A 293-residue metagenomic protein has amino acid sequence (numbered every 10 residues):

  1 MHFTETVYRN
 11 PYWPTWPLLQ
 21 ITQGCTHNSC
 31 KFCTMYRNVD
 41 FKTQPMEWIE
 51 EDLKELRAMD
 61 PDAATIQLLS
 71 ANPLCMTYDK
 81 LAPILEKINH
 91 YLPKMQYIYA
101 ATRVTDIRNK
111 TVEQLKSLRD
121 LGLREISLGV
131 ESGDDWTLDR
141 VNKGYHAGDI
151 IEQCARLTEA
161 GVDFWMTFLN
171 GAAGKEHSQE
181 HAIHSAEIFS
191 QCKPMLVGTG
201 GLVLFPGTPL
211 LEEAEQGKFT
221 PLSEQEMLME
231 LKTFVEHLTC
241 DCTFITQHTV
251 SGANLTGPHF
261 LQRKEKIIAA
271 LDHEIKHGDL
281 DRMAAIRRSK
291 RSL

Functional and structural regions predicted by a protein language model:
H2-W13, S190-L293: Auxiliary Fe-S-binding modules of radical SAM enzymes
F3-W48: Canonical Radical SAM [4Fe-4S] cluster-binding loop centered on the CxxxCxxC motif and its immediate flanking residues
P17-L19, A64-I66, Q96-A100, I126-L128 (+3 more regions): Hydrophobic faces of well-ordered beta-strands that scaffold small-molecule active sites in alpha/beta enzyme cores
C25, C33, I49, L68 (+4 more regions): Conserved, mostly hydrophobic/aromatic
I49, L81, T111, I150-I151 (+3 more regions): Aromatic/hydrophobic pocket-lining residues that form the small-molecule binding cavity in soluble enzyme cores
R57-A160: Conserved SAM/AdoMet-binding glycine-rich loop
T105, G133-T137, T158-H181, G200-P206 (+1 more regions): Conserved strand-turn element in the central/C-terminal portion of the radical SAM core barrel that lines
K110-L115, G174-Q191: Catalytic cores of alpha/beta
